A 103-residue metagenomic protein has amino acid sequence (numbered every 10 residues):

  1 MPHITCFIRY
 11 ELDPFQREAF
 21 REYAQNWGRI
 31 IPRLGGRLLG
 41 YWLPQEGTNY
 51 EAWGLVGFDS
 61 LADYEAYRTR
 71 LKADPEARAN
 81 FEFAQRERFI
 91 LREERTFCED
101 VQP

Functional and structural regions predicted by a protein language model:
I4-R9, F20, I31, G54-L55: Short, structured motif recognition centered on aromatic/hydrophobic residues
R9-P14, V56-S60: Short beta-strand-to-loop capping motifs
E22-L39, G57-R95: An amphipathic, aromatic/His-enriched active-site/gating alpha helix that lines ligand/cofactor pockets
G47-Y50: Short acidic/glycine-enriched loop/turn segments that link adjacent beta-strands
E94-P103: Long, low-complexity, Ser/Thr/Gly/Pro-rich intrinsically disordered segments that act as flexible linkers and assembly
